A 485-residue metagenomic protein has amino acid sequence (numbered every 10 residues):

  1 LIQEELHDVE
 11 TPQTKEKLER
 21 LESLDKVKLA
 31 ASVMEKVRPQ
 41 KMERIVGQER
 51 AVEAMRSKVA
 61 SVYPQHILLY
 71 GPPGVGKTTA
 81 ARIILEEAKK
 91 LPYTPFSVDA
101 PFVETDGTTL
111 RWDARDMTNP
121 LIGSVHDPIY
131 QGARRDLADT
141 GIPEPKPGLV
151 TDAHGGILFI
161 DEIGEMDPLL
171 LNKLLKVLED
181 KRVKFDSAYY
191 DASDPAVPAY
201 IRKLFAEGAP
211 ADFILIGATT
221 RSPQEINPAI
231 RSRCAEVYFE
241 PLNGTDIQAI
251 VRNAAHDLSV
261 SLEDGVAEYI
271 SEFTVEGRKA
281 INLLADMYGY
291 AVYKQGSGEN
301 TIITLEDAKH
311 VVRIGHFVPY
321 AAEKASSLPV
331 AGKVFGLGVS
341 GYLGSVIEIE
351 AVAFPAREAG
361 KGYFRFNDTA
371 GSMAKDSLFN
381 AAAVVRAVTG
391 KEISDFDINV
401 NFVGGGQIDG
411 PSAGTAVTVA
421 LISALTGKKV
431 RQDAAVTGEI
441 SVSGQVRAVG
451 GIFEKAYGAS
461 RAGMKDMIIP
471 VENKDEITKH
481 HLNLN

Functional and structural regions predicted by a protein language model:
V27-P72, A383-R386: Pre-Walker A (pre-P-loop) alpha-helix and adjacent loop at the N terminus of AAA/AAA+ ATPase modules, a conserved
V59-L110: Walker A/P-loop
K90-S124, I129, A192-D194: AAA+/P-loop NTPase substrate/partner-engagement loops
T108-R111, A235-I247: Conserved AAA+ ATPase "SRH/arginine-finger" region at the nucleotide-binding site
D113-I122, P145-E179, P223-S232: Conserved AAA+/SF3 P-loop NTPase catalytic/coupling segment centered on the Walker-B
H126, Y130-Q131, L169-G208: Conserved catalytic/switch belt of AAA+ P-loop NTPases
F273-G289, E299-E306: The conserved phosphate-sensing helix
K333-V334, S345-N485: Peripheral, non-AAA+ core regions of ATP-driven protein-machinery
